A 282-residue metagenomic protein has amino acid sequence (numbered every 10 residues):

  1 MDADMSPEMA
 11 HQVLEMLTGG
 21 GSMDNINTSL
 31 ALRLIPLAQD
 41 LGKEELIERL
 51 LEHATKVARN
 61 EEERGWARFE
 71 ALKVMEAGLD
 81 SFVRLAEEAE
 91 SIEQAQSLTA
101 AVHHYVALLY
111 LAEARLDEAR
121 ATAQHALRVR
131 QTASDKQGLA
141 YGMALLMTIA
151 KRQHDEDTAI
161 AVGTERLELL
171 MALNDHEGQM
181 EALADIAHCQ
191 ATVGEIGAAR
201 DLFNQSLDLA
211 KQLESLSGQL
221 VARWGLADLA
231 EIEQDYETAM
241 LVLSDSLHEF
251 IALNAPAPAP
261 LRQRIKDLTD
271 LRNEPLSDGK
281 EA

Functional and structural regions predicted by a protein language model:
M1-T99, N254, I265, R272-A282: Flexible inter-repeat linkers and adjacent short helices within tandem amphipathic alpha-helical repeat scaffolds
S29, W66, A101, Y141 (+5 more regions): Residue register of alpha-helical TPR repeats
L32, W66-F69, S97, H104 (+4 more regions): TPR/TPR-like alpha-solenoid signature
A38, A58, A89-E93, Y110 (+6 more regions): Eukaryotic all-alpha helical interaction scaffolds
L41, E76-G78, E113, A133 (+9 more regions): Structural motif corresponding to the intra-repeat A-B loop/turn of tetratricopeptide repeats
I47, H53-A54, G78, F82-S91 (+9 more regions): Tetratricopeptide repeat
